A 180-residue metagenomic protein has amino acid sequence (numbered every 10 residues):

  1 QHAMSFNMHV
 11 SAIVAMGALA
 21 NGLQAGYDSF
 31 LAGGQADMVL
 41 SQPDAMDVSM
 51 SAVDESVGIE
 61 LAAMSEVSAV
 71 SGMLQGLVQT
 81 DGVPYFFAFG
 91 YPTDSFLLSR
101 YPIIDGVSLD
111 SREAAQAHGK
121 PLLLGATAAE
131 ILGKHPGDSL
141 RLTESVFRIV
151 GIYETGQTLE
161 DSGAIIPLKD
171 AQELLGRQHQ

Functional and structural regions predicted by a protein language model:
H2, N7, S11-F87, R112: Hydrophobic, regular-secondary-structure patches
Y27, R100, L175: Short, flexible helix/strand-to-coil boundary loops that buttress conserved ligand/catalytic motifs in alpha/beta
D37, H179-Q180: Short, solvent-exposed beta-strand edge segments and adjacent coil->beta transition regions
S65-S68, H135, H179: Structured loop/turn residues at beta-strand edges in well-structured enzyme cores
M73-L74, G82-P92, P102-D170, R177: Hydrophobic secondary-structure segments that place a key small or acidic residue at a functional site
S95: Glycine/small-residue-rich loop that forms an oxyanion/phosphate-binding "nest" at active or ligand-binding sites
